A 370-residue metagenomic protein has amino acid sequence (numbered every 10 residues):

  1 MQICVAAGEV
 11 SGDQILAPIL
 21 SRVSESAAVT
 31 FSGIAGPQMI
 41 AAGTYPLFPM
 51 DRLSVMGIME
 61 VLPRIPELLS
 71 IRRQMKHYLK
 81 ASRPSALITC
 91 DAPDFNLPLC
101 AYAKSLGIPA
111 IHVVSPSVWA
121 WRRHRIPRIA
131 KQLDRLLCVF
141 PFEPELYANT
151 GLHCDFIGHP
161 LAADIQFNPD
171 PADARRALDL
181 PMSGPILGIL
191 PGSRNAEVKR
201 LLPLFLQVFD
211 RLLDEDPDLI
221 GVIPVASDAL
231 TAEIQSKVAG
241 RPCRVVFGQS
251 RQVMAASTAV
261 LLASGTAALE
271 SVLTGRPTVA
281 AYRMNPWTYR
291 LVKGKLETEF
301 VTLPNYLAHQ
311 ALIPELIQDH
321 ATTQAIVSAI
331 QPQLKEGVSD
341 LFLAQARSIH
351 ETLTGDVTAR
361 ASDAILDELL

Functional and structural regions predicted by a protein language model:
M1-L370: Nucleotide-activated sugar donor-binding and catalytic core shared by glycosyltransferases and related lipid-linked
